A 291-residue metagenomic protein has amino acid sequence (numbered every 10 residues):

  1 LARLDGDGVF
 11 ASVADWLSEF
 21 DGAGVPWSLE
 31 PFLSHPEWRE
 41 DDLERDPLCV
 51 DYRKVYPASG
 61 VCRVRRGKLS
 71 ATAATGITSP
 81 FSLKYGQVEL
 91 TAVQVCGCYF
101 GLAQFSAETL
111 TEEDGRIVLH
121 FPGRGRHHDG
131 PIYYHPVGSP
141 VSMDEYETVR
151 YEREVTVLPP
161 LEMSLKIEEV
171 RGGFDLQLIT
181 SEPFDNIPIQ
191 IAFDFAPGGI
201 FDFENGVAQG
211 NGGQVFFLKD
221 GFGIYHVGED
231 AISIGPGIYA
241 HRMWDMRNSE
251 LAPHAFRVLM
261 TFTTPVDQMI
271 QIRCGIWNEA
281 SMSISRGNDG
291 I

Functional and structural regions predicted by a protein language model:
L1-S233: Extended polysaccharide-engagement surfaces of secreted carbohydrate-active enzymes
L218-K219, Y225-I291: Beta-strand-rich recognition/accessory modules
